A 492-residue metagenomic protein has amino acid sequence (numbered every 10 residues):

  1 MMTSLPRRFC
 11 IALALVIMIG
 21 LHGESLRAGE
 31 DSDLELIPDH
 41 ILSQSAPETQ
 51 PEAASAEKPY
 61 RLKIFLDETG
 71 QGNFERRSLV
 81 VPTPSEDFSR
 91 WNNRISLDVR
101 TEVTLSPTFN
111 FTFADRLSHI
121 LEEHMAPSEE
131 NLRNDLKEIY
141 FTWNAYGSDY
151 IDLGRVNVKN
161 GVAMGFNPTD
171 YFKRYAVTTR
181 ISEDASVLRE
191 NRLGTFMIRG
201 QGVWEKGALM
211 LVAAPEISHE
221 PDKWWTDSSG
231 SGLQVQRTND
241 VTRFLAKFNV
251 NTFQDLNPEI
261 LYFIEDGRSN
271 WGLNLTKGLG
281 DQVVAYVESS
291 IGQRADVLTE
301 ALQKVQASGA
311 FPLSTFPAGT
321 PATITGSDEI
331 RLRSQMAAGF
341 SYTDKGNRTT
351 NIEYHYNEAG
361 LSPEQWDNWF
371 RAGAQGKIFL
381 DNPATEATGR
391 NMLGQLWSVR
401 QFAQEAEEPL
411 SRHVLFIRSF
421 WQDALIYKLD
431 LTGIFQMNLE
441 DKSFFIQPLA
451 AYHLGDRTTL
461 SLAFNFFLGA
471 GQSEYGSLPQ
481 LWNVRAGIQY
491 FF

Functional and structural regions predicted by a protein language model:
S25-F88, R100, T104: N-terminal periplasmic/intermembrane-space "pro-region" immediately following the signal or transit peptide
E68-S78, D115-L121, N157-K159, W204-K206 (+8 more regions): Transmembrane beta-strands of outer-membrane beta-barrel pores
S89-I95, L132-K137, R192-F196, V203 (+6 more regions): Residues that define the transmembrane beta-barrel architecture of outer-membrane proteins
I95-V103, E138-W143, I198-G202, A246-V250 (+7 more regions): Residues on the lipid-exposed face of transmembrane beta-strands in outer-membrane beta-barrel proteins
E102-S218, V250, G469: Outer membrane beta-barrel
P107-F111, S148-I151, K206-L211, S218-H219 (+5 more regions): Repeated loop/turn-to-beta-strand initiation elements of outer-membrane beta-barrel proteins
V177, L415-I417, L478-F492: Outer-membrane beta-barrel "beta-signal"
D255, T276-Q436: Detector for outer-membrane/organellar transmembrane beta-barrel domains, recognizing the amphipathic beta-strand
